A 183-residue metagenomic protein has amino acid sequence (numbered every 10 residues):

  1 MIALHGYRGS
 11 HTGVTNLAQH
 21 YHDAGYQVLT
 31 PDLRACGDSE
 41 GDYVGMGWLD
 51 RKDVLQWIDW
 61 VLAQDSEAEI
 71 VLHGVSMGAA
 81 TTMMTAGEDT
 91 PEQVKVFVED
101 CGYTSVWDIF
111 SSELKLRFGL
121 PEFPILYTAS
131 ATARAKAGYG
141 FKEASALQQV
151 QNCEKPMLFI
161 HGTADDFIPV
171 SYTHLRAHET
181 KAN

Functional and structural regions predicted by a protein language model:
Y7-Q19: The serine-hydrolase catalytic nucleophile loop
H22-E40: Conserved alpha/beta-hydrolase
G45-D65: Alpha/beta-hydrolase active-site loop
S66-S76: Alpha/beta-hydrolase fold nucleophile elbow
M84-Y139: Hydrolase active-site cap/lid region
C153, F159-H161: Short beta-strand/loop motif that positions the catalytic acidic residue of the alpha/beta-hydrolase fold
D166-Y172: Conserved alpha/beta-hydrolase "acid-adjacent" motif
T173-A182: Conserved small/polar residues in nucleotide/adenosyl-binding loops
